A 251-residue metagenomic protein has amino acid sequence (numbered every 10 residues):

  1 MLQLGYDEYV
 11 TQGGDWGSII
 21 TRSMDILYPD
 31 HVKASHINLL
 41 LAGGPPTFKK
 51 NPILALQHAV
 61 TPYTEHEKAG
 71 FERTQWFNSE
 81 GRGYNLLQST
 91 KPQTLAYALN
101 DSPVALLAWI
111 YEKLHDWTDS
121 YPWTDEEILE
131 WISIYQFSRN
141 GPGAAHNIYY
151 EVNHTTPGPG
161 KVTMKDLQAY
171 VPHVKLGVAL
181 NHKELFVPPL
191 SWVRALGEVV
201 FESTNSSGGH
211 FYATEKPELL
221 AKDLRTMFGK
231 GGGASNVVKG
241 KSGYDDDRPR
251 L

Functional and structural regions predicted by a protein language model:
M1-Y9, I19-I20, L27: Conserved acidic catalytic loop of the alpha/beta-hydrolase fold
Y6-E8, V32, H173-K175: A general structural motif
T11, I37, V178-L180: Structural beta-sheet core signal
G13-G17: Gly/Ala-rich beta-loop-alpha elbow adjacent to hydrolase catalytic centers
R22, P45-P46, W109, D223: Active-site-proximal flexible loops/turns
S23-L95: A catalytic-pocket lid/entrance helix-loop region that shapes and gates access to the active site across common
Q88-L251: C-terminal subdomain of alpha/beta-hydrolase-fold enzymes, centered on the catalytic histidine and its supporting
